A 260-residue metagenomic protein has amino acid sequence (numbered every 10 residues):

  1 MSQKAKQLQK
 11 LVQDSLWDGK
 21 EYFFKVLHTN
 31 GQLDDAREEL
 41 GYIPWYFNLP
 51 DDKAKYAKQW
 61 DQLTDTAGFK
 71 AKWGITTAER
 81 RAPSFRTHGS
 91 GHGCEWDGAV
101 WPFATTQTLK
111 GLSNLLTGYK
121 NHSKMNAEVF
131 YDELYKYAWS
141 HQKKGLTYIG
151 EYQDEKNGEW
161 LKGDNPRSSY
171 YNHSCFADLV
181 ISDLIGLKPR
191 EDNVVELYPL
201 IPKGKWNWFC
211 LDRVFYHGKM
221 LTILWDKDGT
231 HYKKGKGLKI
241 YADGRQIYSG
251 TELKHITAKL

Functional and structural regions predicted by a protein language model:
M1-H28, A57-K219: Non-catalytic carbohydrate-binding regions of carbohydrate-active enzymes
Y22-F23, L33, V195, L221 (+2 more regions): Hydrophobic residues embedded in beta-strands of well-ordered beta-sheets
K25, Y46-F47, I181-S182, W225 (+1 more regions): Hydrophobic side chains in beta-strands
N30, L49-D52, S113-L115, P202 (+3 more regions): Short, glycine-/Ser/Thr-/acidic-enriched flexible segments
G31-A54: His/Glu-based metal-binding/catalytic segments typifying zinc-dependent metallopeptidases
D35, G98, Y232: Short histidine-centered beta-strand/loop micro-motifs that create catalytic or ligand/metal-coordination sites
E38-Y46, P102-Q107, S168-L179, K234-Y248: Short, highly charged low-complexity linear segments
N207-M220, L224-L260: C-terminal beta-sandwich/jelly-roll accessory domains of carbohydrate-active enzymes
